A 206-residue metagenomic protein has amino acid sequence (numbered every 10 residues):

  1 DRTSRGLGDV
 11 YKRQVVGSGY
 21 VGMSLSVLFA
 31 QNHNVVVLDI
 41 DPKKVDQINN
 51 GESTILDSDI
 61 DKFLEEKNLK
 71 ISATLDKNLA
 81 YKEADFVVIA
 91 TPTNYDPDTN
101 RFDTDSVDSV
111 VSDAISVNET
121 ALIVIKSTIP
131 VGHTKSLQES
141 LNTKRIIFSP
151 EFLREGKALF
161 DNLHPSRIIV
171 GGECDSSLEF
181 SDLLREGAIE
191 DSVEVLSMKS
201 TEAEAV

Functional and structural regions predicted by a protein language model:
D1-Y11: Single conserved hydrophobic/aromatic residue that forms the stacking wall/gate of nucleotide- or nucleobase-binding
S4, N78-K82, L163: A short, aliphatic-rich alpha-helical micro-motif
D9-E52: NAD(P)+-binding Rossmann beta1-loop-alpha1 motif at the extreme N-terminus of oxidoreductases
N34, I40-F86, T93-R101: Conserved N-terminal Rossmann-fold NAD(P) cofactor-binding segment
V87-I89, I125: Redox-cofactor binding/interface segments in oxidoreductases and associated redox assembly factors
T91-T93, T128, C174: Short glycine-/small-residue-rich Rossmann-like dinucleotide-binding loops
Y95-A158: Rossmann-like NAD(P)(H) cofactor-binding subdomain of soluble oxidoreductases
S136-I147, R154-V206: Internal alpha-helical scaffold of NAD(P)-dependent oxidoreductase catalytic cores
